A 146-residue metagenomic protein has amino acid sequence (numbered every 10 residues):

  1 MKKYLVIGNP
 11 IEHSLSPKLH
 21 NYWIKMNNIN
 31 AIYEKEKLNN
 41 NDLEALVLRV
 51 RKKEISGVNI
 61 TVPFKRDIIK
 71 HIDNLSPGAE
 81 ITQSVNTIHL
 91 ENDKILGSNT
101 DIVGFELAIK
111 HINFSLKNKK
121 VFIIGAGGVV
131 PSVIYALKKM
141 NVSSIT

Functional and structural regions predicted by a protein language model:
K2-I112: Phosphate/diphosphate ligand-binding glycine-rich loop within oxidoreductases
G8, G97-N99, I109-V142, T146: Glycine-rich adenosine-cofactor-binding loop
